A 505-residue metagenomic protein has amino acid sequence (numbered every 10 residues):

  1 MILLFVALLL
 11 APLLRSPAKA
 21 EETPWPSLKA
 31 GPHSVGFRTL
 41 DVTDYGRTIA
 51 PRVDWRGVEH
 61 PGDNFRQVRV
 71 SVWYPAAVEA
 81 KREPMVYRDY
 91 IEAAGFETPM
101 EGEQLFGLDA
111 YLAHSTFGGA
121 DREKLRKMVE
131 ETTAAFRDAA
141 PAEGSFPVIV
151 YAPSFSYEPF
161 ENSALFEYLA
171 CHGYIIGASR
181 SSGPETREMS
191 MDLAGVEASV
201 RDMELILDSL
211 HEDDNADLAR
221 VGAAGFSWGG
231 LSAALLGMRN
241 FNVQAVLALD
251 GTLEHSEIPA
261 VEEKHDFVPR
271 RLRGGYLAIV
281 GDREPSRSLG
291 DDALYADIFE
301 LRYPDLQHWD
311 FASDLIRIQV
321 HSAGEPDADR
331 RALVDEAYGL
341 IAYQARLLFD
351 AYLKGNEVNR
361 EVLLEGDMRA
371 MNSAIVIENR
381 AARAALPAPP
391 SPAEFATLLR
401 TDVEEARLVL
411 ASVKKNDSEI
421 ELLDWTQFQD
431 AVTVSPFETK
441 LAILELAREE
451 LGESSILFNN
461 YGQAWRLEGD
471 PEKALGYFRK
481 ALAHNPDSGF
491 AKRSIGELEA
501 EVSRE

Functional and structural regions predicted by a protein language model:
I2-P12: Bacterial N-terminal signal peptides
E21-F37, T43-Y45, R52-W55, N64 (+8 more regions): Alpha/beta-hydrolase-fold serine-hydrolase catalytic core, especially in secreted/extracellular enzymes
E21-V148: Domain-level recognition of soluble alpha/beta enzyme cores, biased toward histidine phosphatases/phosphomutases
M128, E161, M191-N215, L235: Alpha/beta-hydrolase active-site loop
E131-R187, H255: Short substrate-entry loop that stabilizes the transition state in hydrolases
A139-E143, A245-D310: The feature captures the conserved acid-bearing segment of alpha/beta-hydrolase catalytic domains
I206-R271: Primarily recognizes the serine-hydrolase "nucleophile elbow" in alpha/beta-hydrolase and SGNH/GDSL folds
